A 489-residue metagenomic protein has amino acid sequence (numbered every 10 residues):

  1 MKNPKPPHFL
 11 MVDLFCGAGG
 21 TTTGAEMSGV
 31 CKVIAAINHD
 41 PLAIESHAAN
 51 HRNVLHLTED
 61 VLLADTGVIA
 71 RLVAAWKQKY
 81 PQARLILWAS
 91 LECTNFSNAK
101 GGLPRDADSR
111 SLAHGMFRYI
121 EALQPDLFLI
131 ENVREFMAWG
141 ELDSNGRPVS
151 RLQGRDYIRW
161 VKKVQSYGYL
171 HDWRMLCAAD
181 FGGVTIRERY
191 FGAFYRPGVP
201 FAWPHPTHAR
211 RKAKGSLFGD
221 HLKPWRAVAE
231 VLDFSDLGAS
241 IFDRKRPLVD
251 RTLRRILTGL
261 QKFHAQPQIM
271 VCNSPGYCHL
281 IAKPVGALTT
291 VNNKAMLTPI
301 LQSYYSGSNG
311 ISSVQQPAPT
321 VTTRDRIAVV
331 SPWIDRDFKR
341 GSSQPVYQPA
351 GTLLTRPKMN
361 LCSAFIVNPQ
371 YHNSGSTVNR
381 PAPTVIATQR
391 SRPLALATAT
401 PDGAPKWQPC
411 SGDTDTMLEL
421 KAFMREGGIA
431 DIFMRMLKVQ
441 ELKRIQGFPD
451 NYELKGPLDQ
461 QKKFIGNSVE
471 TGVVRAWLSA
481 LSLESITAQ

Functional and structural regions predicted by a protein language model:
L10-V12: Conserved beta-strand elements of the Class I
F15-A18, L91, I465: Class I SAM-dependent methyltransferase "Motif I" SAM/SAH-binding loop
A18-V30: Conserved SAM-binding loop of SAM-dependent methyltransferases across substrates and taxa, primarily the Class I
K32-A35: Short beta-strand element of Class I
D40: Conserved SAM/SAH-binding beta-strand->alpha-helix loop
E45-Q78: S-adenosyl-L-methionine
G67-A83, C93-K358, S363-V378, P383-T384 (+2 more regions): Class I S-adenosyl-L-methionine
T416, L420-P457: FAD-binding beta-loop-beta segment adjacent to the flavin cofactor pocket
